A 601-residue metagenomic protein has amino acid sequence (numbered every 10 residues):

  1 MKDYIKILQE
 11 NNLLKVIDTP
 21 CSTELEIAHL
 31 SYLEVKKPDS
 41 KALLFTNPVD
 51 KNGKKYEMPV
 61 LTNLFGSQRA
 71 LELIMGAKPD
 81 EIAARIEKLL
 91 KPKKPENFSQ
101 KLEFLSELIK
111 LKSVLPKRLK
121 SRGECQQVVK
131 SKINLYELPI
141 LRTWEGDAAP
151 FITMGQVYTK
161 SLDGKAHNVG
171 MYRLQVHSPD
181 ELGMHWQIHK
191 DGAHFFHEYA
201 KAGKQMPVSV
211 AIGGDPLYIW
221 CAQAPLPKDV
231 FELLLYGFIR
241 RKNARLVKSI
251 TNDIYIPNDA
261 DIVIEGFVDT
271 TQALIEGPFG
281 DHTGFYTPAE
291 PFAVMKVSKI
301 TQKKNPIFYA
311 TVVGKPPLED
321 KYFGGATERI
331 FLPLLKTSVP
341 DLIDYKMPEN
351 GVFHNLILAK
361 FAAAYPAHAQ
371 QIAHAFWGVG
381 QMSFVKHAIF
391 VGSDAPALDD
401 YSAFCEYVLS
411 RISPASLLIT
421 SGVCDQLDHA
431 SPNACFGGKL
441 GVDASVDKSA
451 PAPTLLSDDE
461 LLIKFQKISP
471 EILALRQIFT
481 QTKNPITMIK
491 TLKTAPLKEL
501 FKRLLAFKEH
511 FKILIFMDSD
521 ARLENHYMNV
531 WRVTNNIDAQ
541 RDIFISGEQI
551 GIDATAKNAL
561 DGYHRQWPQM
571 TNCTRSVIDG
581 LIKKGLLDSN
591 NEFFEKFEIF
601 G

Functional and structural regions predicted by a protein language model:
M1-F279, G284-V294, S298-G601: Extended, highly charged
